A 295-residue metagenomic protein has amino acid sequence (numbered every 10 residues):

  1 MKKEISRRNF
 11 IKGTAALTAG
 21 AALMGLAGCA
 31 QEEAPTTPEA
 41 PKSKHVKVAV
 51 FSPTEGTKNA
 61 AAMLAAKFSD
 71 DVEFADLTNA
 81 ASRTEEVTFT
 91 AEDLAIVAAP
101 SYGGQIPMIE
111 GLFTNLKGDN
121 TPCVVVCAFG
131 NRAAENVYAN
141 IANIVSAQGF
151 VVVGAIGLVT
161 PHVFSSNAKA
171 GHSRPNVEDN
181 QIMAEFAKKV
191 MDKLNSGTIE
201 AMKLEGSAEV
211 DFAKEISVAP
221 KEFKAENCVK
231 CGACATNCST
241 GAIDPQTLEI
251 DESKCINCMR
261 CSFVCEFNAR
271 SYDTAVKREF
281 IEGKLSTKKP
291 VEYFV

Functional and structural regions predicted by a protein language model:
M1-I5, A22: Secretory targeting signals
K2, A30-K47, G56-N79, E85-S217 (+3 more regions): FMN-binding flavodoxin-like domain, especially the glycine-rich phosphate-binding loop
N9-C29: N-terminal export signals
K12, N59, F263: DNA-binding alpha-helical recognition surfaces that contact promoter or target DNA
T14, T54-T57: Ser/Thr-centric signal marking residues that sit in or immediately flank functional binding/regulatory motifs
F223-K224, V229-I256, R260-K277: Iron-sulfur cluster-binding cysteine motifs and their immediate structural context in ferredoxin-like electron-transfer
